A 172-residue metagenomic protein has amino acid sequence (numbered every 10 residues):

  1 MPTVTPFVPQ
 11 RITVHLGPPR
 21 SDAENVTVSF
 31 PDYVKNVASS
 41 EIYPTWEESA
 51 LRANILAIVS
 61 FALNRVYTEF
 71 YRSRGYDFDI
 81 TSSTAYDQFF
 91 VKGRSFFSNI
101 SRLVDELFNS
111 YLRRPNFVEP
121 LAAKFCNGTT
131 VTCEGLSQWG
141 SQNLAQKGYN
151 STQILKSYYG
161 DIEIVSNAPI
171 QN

Functional and structural regions predicted by a protein language model:
M1-N172: Conserved, single-site charged/polar hotspot
